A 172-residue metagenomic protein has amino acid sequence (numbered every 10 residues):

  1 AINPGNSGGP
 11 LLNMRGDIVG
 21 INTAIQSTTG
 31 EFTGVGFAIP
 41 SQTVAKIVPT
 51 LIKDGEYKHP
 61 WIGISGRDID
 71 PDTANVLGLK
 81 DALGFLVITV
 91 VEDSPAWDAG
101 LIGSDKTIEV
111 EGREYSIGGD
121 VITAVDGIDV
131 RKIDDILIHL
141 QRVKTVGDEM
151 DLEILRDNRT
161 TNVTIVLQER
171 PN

Functional and structural regions predicted by a protein language model:
A1, F32-V35, T123-D126: Second-shell loop/turn segments in exported
A1-E31, S41-T43, I88: Active-site region of chymotrypsin-like
G5, G36-F37, G55: Alpha-helix initiation/capping motif
P10-L11, S27, G36, V76-L79: Replace "in large, NTP-powered and nucleic-acid-processing enzymes" with "in large, NTP-powered factors and other
N13-M14, I18, T43-N172: C-terminal recognition in membrane/secretory proteostasis and scaffolding
T29-V35, Y57-P60: Short loop-to-beta-strand junctions
V35-A38, I165-L167: A short beta-strand/turn structural motif
